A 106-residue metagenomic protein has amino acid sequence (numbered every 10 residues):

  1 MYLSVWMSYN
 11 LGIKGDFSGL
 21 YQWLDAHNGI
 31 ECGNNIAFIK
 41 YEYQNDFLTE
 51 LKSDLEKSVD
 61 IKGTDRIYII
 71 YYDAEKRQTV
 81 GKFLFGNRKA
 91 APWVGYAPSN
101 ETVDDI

Functional and structural regions predicted by a protein language model:
M1-N45: Extended, hydrophobic alpha-helical segments
T49-I106: Charged interaction segments
